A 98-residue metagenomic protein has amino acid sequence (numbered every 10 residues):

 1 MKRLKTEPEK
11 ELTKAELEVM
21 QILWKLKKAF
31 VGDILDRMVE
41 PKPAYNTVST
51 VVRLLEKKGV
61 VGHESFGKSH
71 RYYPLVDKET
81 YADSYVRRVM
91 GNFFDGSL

Functional and structural regions predicted by a protein language model:
M1-E9, S84-R87: Short, Lys/Arg-enriched N-terminal segment that forms or immediately precedes the first helix of a structured domain
K10-A15, F66-Y85: Short, cationic-aromatic polyanion-contact patches
L17-I22, D33: Pre-recognition alpha-helix immediately N-terminal to the DNA-recognition helix within helix-turn-helix or winged-helix
K28-R37: Short acidic, hydrophobic short linear motifs in intrinsically disordered regions
S49-R53: Short, hydrophobic-biased segments on the C-terminal half of alpha helices that form "recognition helices"
G59: Glycine-centered, phosphate/nucleic-acid-interacting loop/turn motifs that mediate DNA/RNA or nucleotide
H63: Short beta-strand "wing" residues that participate in macromolecule-binding interfaces
S84-L98: Amphipathic alpha-helical dimerization/coiled-coil segments that flank or bridge DNA-binding/regulatory modules
